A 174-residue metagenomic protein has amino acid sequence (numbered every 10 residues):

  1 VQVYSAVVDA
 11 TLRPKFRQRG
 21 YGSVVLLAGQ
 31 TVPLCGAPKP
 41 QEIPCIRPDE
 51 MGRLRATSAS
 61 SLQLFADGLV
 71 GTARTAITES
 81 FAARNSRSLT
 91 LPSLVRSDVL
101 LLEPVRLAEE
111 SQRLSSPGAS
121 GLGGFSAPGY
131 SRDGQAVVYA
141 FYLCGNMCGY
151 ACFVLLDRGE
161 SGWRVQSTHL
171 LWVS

Functional and structural regions predicted by a protein language model:
V1-Y150, L171-S174: Flexible low-complexity loop/turn motifs enriched in small/helix-breaking residues
L155-V173: Short beta-strand edge/turn micro-motifs at domain boundaries
